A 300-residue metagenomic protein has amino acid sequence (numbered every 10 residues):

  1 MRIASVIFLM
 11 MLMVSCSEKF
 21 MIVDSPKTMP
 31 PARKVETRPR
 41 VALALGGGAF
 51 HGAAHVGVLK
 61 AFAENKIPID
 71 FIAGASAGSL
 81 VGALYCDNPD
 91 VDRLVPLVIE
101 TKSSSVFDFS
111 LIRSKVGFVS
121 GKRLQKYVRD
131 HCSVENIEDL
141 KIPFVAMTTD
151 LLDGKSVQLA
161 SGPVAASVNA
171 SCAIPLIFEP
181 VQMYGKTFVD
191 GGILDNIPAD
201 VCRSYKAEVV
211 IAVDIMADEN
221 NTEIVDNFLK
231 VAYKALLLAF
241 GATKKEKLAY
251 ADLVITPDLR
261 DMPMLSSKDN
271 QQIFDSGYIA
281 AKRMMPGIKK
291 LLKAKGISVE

Functional and structural regions predicted by a protein language model:
R2-L9: Sec-dependent signal peptide recognition, specifically the positively charged N-region followed immediately by
C16-I72, L84-E300: Patatin-like phospholipase
G74, G78: Gly/Ala-rich beta-loop-alpha elbow adjacent to hydrolase catalytic centers
